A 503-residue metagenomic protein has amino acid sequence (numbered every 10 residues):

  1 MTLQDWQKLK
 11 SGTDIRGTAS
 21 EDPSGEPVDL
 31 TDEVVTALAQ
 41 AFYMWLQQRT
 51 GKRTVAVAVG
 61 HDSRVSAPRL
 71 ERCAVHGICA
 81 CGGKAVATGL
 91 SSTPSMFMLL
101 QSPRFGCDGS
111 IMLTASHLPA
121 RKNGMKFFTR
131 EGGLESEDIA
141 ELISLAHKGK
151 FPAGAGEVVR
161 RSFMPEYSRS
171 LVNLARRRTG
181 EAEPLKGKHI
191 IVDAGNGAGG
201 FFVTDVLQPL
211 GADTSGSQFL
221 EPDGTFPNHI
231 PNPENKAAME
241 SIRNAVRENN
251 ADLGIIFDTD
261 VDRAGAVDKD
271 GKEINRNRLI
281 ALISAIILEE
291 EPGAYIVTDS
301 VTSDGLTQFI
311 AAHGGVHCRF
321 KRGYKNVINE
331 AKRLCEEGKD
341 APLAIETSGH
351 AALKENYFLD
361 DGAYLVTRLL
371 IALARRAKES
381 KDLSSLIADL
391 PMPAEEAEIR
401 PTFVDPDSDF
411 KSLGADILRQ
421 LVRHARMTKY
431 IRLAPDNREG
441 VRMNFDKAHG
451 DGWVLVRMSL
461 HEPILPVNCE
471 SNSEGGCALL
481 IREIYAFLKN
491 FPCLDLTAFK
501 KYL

Functional and structural regions predicted by a protein language model:
M1-A74, C81, E157-G187: An N-terminal, well-structured beta->alpha segment
M44, Q48, A56-K122, D205-V267: N-terminal small/polar loop signature for handling phosphorylated ligands or for N-terminal nucleophile
G51-D62, H189-I191, A294-S300, P342: Short glycine-rich phosphate-binding loop at a beta-alpha junction
T88-T93, I143-N173, D268-T347, A351-L353: Proline/glycine-rich low-complexity loops and linkers
R104, R121-N249: Gly/Ser/Thr-enriched, mixed-charge loops and adjacent short helices that form phosphate/oxyanion-binding elements
A120-L145, V267-I283, N356-T367: A short, gly/pro- and small-residue-rich
E291-N468, E474-L503: Phosphate-binding and adjacent anionic-ligand microenvironments
